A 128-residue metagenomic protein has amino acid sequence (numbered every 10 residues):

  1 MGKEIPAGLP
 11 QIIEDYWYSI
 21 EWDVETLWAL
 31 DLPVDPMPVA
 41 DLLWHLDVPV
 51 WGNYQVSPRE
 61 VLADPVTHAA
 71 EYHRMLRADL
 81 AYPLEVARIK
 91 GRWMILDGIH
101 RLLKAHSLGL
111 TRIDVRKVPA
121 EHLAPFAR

Functional and structural regions predicted by a protein language model:
M1-A63, H106, L110-R128: Surface-exposed, charge/polar-rich loops and edge strands
T26-L30, H68-R74, L102-K104: Intrinsically disordered, low-complexity boundary segments flanking structured domains
P38-M94: Short alpha-helix boundary/capping and kink motifs at helix termini
P83-A87, L103, D114-R116: Ordered hydrophobic segments in well-structured contexts
R92-S107: A sequence-level detector for short glycine-anchored, His/Arg-bearing signature motifs that mark catalytic or binding
